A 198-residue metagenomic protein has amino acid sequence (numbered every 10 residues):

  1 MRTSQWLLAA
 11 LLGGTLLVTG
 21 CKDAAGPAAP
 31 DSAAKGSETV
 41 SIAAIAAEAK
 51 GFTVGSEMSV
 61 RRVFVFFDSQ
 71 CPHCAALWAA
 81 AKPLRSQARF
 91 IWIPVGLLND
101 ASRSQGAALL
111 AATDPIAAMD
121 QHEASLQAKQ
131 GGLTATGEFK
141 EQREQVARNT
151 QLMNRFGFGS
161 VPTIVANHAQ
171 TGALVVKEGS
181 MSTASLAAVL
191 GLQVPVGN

Functional and structural regions predicted by a protein language model:
R2, L8, L12-S102, E138-S160 (+1 more regions): Extracytoplasmic thiol/disulfide redox context detector
N99-S185: Thiol/selenol-based redox catalytic cores and closely related redox-interacting motifs
